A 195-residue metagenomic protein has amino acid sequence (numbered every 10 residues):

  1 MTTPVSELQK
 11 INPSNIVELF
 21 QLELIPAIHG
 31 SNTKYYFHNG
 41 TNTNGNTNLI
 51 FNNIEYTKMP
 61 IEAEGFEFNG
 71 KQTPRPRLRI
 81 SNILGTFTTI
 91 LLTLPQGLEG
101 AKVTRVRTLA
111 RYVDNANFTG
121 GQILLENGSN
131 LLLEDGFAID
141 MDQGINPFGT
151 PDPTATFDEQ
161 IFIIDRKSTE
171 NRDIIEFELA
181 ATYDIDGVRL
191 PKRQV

Functional and structural regions predicted by a protein language model:
M1-K58: Polar/acidic, low-complexity leader/linker segments enriched in S/T/G and N/D
P4-L8, R172, K192-Q194: Ubiquitin-like/PB1-type beta-grasp interaction modules and other compact soluble beta-rich domains
I50-N52, G149-F162: Short coil-to-beta-strand transition motifs
E64-G121: Extracellular/virion structural assembly segments
T119-F148: Viral virion structural and adsorption modules
I164-R166: Conserved hydrophobic positions within beta-strands
S168-T182: Short, solvent-exposed secondary-structure boundary/capping segments
A180-V195: Mixed-charge, glycine-accented linear interaction segment located at domain edges/termini
